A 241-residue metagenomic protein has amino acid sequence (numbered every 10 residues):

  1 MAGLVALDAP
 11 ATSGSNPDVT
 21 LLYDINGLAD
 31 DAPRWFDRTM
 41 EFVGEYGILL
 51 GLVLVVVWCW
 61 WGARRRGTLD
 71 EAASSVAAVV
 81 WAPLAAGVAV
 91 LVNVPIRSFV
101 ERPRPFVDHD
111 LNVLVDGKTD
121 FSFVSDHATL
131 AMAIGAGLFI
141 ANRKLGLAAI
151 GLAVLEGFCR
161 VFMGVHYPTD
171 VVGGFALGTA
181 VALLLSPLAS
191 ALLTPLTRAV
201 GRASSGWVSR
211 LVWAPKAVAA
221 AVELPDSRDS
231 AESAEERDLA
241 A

Functional and structural regions predicted by a protein language model:
M1-L52, N93-G117, G201-K216, A221-L224 (+1 more regions): N-terminal transmembrane-helix/juxtamembrane module of multi-pass inner/ER membrane proteins
G44-A63, L130: Hydrophobic alpha-helical transmembrane segments
L50, A73-A85, L145-A148, T169 (+1 more regions): Alpha-helical transmembrane segments of integral membrane proteins
V57-W61, N93-R97, E101, F139 (+1 more regions): Membrane-water interface at transmembrane helix exits
W58-V92: Interfacial segments of alpha-helical transmembrane regions
P83-S98, L147-R160: Small-polar-interrupted transmembrane alpha-helices in polytopic inner-membrane proteins
V115-E223: Membrane-embedded catalytic cores of phosphoryl/pyrophosphoryl-handling enzymes
R228-A241: Long, low-complexity, intrinsically disordered segments
